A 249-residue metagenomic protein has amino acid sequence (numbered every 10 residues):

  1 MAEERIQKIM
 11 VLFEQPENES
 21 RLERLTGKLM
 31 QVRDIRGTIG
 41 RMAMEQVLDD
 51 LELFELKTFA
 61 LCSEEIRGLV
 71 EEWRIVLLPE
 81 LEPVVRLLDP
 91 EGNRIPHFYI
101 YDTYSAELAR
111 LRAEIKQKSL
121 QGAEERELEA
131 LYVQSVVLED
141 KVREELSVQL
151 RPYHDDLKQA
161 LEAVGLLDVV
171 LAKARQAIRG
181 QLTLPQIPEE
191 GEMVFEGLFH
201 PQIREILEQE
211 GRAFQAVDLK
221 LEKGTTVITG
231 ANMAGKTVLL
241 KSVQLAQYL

Functional and structural regions predicted by a protein language model:
M1-E107: Conserved amphipathic alpha-helical "coupling/scaffold" segments that transmit conformational changes between domains
E14, G37-M44, E65-I75, A113-L120 (+5 more regions): Charged/polar positions within long, soluble alpha-helices
N18, L146-R151, T226-G230: Glycine- and acidic
E23-G27, E144, G180: Short coil/turn segments at secondary-structure boundaries
P83-E162, L166: Extended, charged alpha-helical coiled-coil/arm scaffolds that mediate oligomerization and mechanical coupling in large
E162-A234, Q247-L249: Conserved NTPase motor "head" modules and their coupling/switch loops across ABC/AAA+ ATPases, GTPases, and GHKL ATPases
A234-K236, L240: Conserved glycine(s) of the Walker
